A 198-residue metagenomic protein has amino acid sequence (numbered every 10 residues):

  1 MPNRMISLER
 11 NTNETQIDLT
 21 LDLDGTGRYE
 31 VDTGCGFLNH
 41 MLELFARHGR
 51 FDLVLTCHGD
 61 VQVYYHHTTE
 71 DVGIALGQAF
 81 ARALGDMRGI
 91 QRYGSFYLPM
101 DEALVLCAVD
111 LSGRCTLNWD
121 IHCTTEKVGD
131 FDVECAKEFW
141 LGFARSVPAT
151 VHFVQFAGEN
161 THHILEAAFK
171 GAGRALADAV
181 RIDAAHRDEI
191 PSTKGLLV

Functional and structural regions predicted by a protein language model:
M1-V198: Structural preference for solvent-exposed beta-strand-turn elements and adjacent flexible terminal/loop segments within
